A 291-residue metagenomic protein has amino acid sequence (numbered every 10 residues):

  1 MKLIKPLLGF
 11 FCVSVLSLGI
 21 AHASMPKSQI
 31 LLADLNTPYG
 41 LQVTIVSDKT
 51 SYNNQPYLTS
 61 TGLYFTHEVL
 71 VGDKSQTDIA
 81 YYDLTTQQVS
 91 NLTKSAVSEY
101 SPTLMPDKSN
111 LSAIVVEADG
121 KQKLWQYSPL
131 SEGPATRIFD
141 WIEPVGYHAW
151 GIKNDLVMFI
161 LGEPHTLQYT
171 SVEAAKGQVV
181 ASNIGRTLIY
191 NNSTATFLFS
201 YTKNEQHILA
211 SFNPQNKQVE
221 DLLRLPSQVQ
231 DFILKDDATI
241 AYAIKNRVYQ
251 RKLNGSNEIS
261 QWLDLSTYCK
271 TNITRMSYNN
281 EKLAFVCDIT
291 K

Functional and structural regions predicted by a protein language model:
M1-L8: Bacterial N-terminal signal peptides that target proteins for export
G9-G19: Bacterial N-terminal signal peptides
H22-K291: Sequence signature of WD/YWTD-type beta-propeller architectures
